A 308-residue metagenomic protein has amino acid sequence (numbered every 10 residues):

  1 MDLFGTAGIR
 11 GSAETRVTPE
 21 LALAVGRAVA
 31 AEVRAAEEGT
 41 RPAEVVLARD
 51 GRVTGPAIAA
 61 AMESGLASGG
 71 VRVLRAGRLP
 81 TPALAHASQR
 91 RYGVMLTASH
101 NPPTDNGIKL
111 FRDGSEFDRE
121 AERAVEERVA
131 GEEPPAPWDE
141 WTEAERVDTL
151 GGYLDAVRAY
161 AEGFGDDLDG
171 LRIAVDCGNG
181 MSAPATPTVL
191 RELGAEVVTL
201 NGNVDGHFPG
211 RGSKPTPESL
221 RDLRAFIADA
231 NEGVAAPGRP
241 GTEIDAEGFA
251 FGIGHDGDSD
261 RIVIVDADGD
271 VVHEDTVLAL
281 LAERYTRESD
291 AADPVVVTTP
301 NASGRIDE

Functional and structural regions predicted by a protein language model:
M1-M62, S68-G69, R91-Y92, T142-G170: An N-terminal, well-structured beta->alpha segment
G5, T18-L21, V25, T54 (+8 more regions): General structural feature for long, well-ordered alpha-helical segments within catalytic domains of soluble enzymes
A28-G39, A225-A235, E283-D290: A short, N-terminal amphipathic alpha-helix
V45-L47, V175, A292-V297: Conserved PLP-anchoring active-site segment centered on the Schiff-base-forming lysine
V46-D105, T188-V189, L193-V265: N-terminal small/polar loop signature for handling phosphorylated ligands or for N-terminal nucleophile
L47-D50, R112, V175-C177, D266: Short glycine-centered, acidic/aromatic-flanked micro-motifs in structured strand/loop junctions that mark active-site
T104-G233, G238-P240, I244: Gly/Ser/Thr-enriched, mixed-charge loops and adjacent short helices that form phosphate/oxyanion-binding elements
E127-D155, D266-E308: Proline/glycine-rich low-complexity loops and linkers
